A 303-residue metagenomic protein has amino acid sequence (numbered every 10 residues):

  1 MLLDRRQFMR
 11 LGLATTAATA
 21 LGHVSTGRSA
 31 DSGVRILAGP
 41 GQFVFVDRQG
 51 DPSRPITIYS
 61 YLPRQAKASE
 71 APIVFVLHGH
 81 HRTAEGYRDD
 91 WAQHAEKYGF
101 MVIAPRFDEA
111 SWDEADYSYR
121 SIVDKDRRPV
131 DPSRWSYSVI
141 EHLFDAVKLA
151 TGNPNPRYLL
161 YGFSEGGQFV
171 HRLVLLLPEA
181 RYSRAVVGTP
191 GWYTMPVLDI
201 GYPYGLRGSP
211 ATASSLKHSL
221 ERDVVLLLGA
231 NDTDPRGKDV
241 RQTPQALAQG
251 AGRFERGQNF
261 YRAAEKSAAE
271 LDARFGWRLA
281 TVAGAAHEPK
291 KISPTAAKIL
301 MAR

Functional and structural regions predicted by a protein language model:
M1-L3, A14-T19: Secretory targeting signals
L2, M9-G12, V24-I73, E85-G86 (+11 more regions): A domain-start/cap signature at the N-terminus of enzymes
K67-A71, V76-W112: Short substrate-entry loop that stabilizes the transition state in hydrolases
R106-A110, G191, A285: Short beta-to-alpha linker loops that shape the active-site pocket of alpha/beta-hydrolase fold enzymes
D108-R134, D239: Cap/lid segment of the alpha/beta-hydrolase catalytic domain
D124-A150: Alpha/beta-hydrolase active-site loop
R184, G191-K266: The feature captures the conserved acid-bearing segment of alpha/beta-hydrolase catalytic domains
Q258-R303: C-terminal catalytic histidine-bearing segment of alpha/beta-hydrolase fold enzymes
